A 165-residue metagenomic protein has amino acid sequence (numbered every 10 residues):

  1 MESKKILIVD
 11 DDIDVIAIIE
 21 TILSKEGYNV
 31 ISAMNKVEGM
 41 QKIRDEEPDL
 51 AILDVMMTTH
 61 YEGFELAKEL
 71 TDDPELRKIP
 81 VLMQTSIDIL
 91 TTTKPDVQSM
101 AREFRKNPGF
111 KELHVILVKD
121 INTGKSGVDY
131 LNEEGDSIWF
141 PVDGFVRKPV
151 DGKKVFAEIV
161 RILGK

Functional and structural regions predicted by a protein language model:
V9-D10, A33, A51: Conserved sequence signature across two-component system core domains
D12-I16, G152: Short acidic/polar segment at the start of the alpha1 helix of CheY-like receiver
A17-K25: Charged docking surfaces used in two-component/phosphorelay signaling
G27-M34, K42: Short hydrophobic/Thr-rich beta-strand motif most characteristic of the beta2 strand and flanking loop of CheY-like
Q41, E62-R77, D96-K119: Short amphipathic alpha-helix used as the core "switch/output" element in two-component signaling
E47-L53, M57: Active-site beta3 strand of CheY-like receiver
G109-G124, V128-N132, P141, V150-V160: C-terminal output helix
